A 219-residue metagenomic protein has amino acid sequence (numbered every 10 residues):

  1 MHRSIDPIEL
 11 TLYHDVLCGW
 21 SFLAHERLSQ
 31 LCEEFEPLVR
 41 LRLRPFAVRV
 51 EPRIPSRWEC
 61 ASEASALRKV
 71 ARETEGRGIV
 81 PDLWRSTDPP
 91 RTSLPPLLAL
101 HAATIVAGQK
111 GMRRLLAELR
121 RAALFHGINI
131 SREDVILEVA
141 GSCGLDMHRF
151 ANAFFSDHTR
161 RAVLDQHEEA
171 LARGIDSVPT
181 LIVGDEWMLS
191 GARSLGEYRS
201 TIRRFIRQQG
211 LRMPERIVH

Functional and structural regions predicted by a protein language model:
R3-D6, L12-Y13, L17-E33, L41-L43 (+2 more regions): C-terminal cap of thioredoxin/glutaredoxin-like
F22-H126, R132-E133: Structural alpha/beta surface segment adjacent to cysteine/selenocysteine redox centers across thiol/disulfide enzymes
